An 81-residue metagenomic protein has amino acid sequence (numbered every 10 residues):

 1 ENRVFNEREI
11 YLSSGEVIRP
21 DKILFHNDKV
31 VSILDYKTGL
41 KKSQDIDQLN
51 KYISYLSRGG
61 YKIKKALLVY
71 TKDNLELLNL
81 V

Functional and structural regions predicted by a protein language model:
E1-V81: Structural signature of nuclease core domains in nucleic-acid processing machines
